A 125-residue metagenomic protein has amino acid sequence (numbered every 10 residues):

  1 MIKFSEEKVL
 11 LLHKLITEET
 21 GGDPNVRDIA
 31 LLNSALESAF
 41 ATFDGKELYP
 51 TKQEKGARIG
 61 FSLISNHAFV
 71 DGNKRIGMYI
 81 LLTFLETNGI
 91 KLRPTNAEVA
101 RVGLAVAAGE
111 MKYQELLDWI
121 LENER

Functional and structural regions predicted by a protein language model:
M1-R125: FIC/Doc superfamily catalytic core
